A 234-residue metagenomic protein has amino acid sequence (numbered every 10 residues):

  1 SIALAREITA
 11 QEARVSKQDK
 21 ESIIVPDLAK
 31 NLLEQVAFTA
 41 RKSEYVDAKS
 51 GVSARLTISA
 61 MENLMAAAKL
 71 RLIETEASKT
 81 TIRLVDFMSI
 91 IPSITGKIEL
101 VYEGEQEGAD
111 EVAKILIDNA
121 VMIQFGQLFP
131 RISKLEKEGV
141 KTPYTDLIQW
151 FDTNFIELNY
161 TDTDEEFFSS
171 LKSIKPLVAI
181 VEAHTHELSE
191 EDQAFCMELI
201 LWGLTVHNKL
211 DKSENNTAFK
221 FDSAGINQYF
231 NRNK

Functional and structural regions predicted by a protein language model:
S1-K20, I24-L32: Conserved AAA+ ATPase core "coupling" helix
R6, A10, E34, I58-M65 (+1 more regions): Predominant activation on well-ordered alpha-helical scaffold segments within soluble catalytic domains
A13, A37-A40, A68, V121-Q124: Hydrophobic, Leu/Ile/Phe/Ala-enriched alpha-helical segments that form helix-helix packing faces
R14, N31-A48, T95-I98: Short amphipathic alpha-helical segments and their helix-coil junctions
S16-K20, E44-Y45, A68, L72: Short amphipathic alpha-helical interaction patches enriched in hydrophobic/aromatic residues with interspersed Lys/Arg
I24-N31, K42, A48-A68, T80: The conserved phosphate-sensing helix
K49, K69-K234: C-terminal engagement/docking regions of AAA+ P-loop ATPases
